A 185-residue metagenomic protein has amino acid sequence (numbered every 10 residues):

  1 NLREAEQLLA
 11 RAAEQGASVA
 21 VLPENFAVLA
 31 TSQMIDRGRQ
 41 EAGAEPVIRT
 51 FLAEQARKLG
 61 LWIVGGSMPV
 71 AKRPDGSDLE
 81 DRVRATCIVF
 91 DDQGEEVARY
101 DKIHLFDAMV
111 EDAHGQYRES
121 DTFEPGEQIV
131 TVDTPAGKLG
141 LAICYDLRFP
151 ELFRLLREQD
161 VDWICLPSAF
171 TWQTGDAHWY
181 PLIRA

Functional and structural regions predicted by a protein language model:
L2-A13, P150-E158: Amphipathic, non-transmembrane alpha-helical secondary structure
Q7-Q93, R99-D101, T171-A185: Cys-nucleophile CN-hydrolase/nitrilase-fold catalytic domain and related Cys-dependent amidase chemistry that acts on
E41-G43, R73-Q159, P167, W172-A185: Active-site catalytic loop in hydrolytic enzyme cores
